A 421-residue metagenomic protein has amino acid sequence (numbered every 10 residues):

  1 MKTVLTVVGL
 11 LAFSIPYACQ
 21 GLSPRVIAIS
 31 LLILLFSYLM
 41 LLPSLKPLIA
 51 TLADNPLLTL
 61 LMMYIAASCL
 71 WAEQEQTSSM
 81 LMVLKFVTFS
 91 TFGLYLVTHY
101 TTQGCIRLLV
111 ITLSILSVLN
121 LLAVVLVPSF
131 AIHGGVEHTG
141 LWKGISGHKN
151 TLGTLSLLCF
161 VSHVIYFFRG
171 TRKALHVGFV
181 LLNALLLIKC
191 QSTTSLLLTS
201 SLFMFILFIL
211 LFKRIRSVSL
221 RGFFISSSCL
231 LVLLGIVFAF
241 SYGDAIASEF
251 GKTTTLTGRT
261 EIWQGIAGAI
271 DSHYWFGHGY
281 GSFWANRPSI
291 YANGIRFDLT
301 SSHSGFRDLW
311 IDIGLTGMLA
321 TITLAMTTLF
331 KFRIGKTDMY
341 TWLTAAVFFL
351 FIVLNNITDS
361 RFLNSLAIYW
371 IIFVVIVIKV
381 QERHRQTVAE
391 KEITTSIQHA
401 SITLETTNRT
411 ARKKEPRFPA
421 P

Functional and structural regions predicted by a protein language model:
M1-P43, L61-E73, I352-L354, A420: N-terminal signal-anchor transmembrane segment
I33-F36, L343-N355, R361-R409, P421: Transmembrane alpha-helices of multi-pass inner-membrane enzymes
L45, G170-K173, I206-F208, F212 (+3 more regions): Hydrophobic transmembrane alpha-helices and their immediate junctions
D54-M63, E75-T98, V110, S117: Aromatic-anchored transmembrane helix interface
C105-G134, S146-F212, T327, K331: Alpha-helical transmembrane segments of multi-pass inner-membrane proteins
E137-L141, I145, V218-F223, L233-G265 (+1 more regions): Flexible juxtamembrane loops connecting transmembrane helices in multi-pass membrane enzymes that build or modify
A184, Q191-S195, Q264, F297-F332 (+1 more regions): A conserved mid-to-late transmembrane alpha helix and its immediate loop/hinge that forms the functional core
S248-Q264, G268-I313: Long extracytoplasmic/lumenal interhelical loops at the membrane interface of multi-pass membrane proteins
